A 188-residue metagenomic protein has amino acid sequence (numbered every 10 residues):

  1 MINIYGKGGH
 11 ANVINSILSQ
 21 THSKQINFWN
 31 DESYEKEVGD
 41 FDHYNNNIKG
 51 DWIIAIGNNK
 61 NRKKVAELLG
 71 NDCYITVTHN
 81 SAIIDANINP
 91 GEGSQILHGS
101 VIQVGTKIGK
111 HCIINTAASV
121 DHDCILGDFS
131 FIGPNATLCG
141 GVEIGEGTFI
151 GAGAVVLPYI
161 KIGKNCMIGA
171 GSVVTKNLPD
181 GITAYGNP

Functional and structural regions predicted by a protein language model:
M1, I53, T116, I125-D128 (+1 more regions): Glycine-rich hexapeptide-repeat left-handed beta-helix
M1-L18: Glycine-rich adenosine-cofactor-binding loop
G9-N12, K60-N61, V173: Short alpha-helical
T21-K36: NAD(P)-binding Rossmann-fold cofactor-contacting core
S33-D85: Phosphate-bearing ligand-interacting subdomains that bind or position ATP/ADP/UDP/GDP/NAD(P) or nucleotide-linked
A55-G57, H98, N187: Glycine-rich, N-terminal phosphate-binding loop of Rossmann-like dinucleotide-binding domains
G70-D123: Hydrophobic, well-structured mid-protein blocks that either form specific transmembrane helices
